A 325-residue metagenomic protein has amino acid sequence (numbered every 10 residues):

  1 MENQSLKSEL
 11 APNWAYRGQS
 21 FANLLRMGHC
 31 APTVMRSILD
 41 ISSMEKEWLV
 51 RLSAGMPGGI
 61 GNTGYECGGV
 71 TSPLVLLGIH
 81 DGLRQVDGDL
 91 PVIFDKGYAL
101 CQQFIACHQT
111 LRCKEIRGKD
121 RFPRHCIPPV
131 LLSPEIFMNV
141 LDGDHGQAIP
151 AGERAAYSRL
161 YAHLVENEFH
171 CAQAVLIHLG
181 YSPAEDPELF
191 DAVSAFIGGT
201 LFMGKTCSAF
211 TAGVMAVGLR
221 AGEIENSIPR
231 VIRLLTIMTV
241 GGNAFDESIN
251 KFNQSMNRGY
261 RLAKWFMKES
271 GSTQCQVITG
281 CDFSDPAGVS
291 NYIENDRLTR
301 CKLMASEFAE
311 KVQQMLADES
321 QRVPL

Functional and structural regions predicted by a protein language model:
M1-R26, L131-N167: Polybasic, low-complexity association/targeting segments
N3-E9, V34-A54, C107-T110, V175-S194 (+1 more regions): Acidic-glycine-rich active-site phosphate/pyrophosphate-binding loop
R17-L25, M56-G64, G118-P123, S158-E166 (+3 more regions): A short glycine/serine-rich beta->alpha loop
R36-D40, V75-G82, E135-N139, I177-Y181 (+2 more regions): Short glycine/serine- and small hydrophobic-enriched flexible loop segments
L39-T110: Ordered, small/hydrophobic-rich secondary-structure cores
G64-S72, T200-M215: Conserved phosphate/anionic-ligand binding catalytic regions in large, soluble enzymes, centered on
G82-L90, R220-G259, M267-Q274: Gly/Pro-rich interdomain helix-loop hinge
D95-A155, N250-L325: C-terminal binding/interaction regions
